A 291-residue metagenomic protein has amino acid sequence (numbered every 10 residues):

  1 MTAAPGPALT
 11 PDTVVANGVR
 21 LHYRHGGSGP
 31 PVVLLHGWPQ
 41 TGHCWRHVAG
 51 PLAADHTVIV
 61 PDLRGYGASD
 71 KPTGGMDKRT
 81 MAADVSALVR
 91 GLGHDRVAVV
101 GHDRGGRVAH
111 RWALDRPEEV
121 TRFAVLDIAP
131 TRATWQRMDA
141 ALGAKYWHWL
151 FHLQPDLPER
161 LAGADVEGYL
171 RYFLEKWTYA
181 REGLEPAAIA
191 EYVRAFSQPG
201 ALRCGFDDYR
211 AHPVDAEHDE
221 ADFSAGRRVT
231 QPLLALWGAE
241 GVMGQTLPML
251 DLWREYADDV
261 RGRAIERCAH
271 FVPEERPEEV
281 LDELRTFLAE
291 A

Functional and structural regions predicted by a protein language model:
T2-D12, V19-L21, P31, I59 (+4 more regions): Flexible "cap/lid" subdomain of the alpha/beta-hydrolase fold that forms the substrate-access gate
V15-N17, H36: Short strand-coil-strand connectors
R24-A68: Conserved HGGG/HGGXW glycine-rich cap/lid loop of the alpha/beta-hydrolase fold
H36-P39, F196, E275: Conserved residues at beta->alpha junctions
P39, A54, P117-E118, D258 (+2 more regions): Proline-centered flexible-loop/turn and helix-kink motifs
G42-R46, R203, D282: Alpha-helical elements of the RecA-like P-loop NTPase motor core of helicases
C268-R276, L281: Catalytic histidine-centered segment of alpha/beta-hydrolase-like enzymes
